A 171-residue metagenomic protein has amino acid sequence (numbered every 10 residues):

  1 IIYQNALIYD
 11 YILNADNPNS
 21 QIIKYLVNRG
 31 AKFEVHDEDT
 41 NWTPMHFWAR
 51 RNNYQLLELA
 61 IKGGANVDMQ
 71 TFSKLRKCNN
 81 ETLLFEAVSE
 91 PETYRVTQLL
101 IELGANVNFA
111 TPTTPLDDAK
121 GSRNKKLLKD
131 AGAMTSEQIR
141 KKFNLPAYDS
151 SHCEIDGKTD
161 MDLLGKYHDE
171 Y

Functional and structural regions predicted by a protein language model:
I1-L13, H36-H46, Q70-E86, A110-D118 (+1 more regions): Ankyrin-repeat boundary/"N-cap" motif
I2-Q4, N19-Y25, R76-L83, T93-L99: Glycine-rich, flexible loop segments associated with nucleotide phosphate handling
I2-Y3, Y9, L13, I23-K24 (+5 more regions): Residues marking helix boundaries in flexible regions
A15-P18, N52, P91-E92, R123: Ankyrin-repeat intra-repeat helix-capping/turn positions
K24-F33, E58-V67, Q98-N106, K129-T135: Ankyrin repeat domain, specifically the short helix-to-loop turn at the C-terminus of the second helix of each repeat
L103, D117-Y171: Ankyrin-repeat-protein effector appendages
